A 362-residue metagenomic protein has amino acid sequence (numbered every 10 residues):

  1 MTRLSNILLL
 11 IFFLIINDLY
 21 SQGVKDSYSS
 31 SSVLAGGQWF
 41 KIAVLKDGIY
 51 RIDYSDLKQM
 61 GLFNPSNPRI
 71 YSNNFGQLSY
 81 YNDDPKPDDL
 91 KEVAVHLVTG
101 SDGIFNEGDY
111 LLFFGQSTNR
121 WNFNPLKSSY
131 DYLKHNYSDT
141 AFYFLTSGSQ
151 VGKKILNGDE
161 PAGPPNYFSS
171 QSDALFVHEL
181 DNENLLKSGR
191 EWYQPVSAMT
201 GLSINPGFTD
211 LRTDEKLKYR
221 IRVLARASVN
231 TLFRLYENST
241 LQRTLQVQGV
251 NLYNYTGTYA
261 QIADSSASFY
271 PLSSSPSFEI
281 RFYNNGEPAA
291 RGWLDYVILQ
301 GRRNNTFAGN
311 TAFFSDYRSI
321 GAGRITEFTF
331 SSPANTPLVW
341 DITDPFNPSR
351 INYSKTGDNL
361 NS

Functional and structural regions predicted by a protein language model:
M1-V24: Bacterial Sec-dependent N-terminal signal peptides
Q22-V44, Y54-S362: Structured catalytic cores of large enzymes
Y50-I52: Short, well-ordered alpha-helical microsegments
